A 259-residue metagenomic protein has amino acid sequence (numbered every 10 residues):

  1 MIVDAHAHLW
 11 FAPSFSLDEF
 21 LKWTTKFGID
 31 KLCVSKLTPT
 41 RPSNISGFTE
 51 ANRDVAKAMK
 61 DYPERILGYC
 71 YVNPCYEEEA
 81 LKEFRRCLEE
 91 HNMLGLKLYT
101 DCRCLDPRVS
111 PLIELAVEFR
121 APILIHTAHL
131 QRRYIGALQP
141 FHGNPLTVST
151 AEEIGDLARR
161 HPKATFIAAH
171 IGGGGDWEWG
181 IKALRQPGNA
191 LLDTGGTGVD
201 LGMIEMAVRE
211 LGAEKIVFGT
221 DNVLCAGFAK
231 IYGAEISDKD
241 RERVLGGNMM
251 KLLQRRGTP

Functional and structural regions predicted by a protein language model:
M1-H8, S16-K31, R85, M206 (+2 more regions): Mid-to-C-terminal alpha-helical segments outside catalytic/metal-binding sites
M1-P13, N52, A56-C70, R185-G188: Mobile, glycine- and charge-enriched loop segments and immediately flanking short secondary-structure elements within
I2-A5, C33-K36, Y69-Y71, K97 (+3 more regions): Active-site neighborhood of phospho(di)ester-bond hydrolases with catalytic His/Asp-centered motifs
H6, T24, V55, M59 (+8 more regions): Conserved, mostly hydrophobic/aromatic
A7, A12, E19-P42, I66-N73 (+1 more regions): Divalent metal-dependent hydrolysis catalytic cores, especially in the metallo-beta-lactamase
W10-P13, P39-P42, P74-E78, R103-C104 (+4 more regions): Active-site environment of divalent metal-dependent phosphoester hydrolases
S46-Y134: Active-site gating/metal-coordination segments in enzymes
L94-G95, V109-K215: Catalytic pocket-lining loop regions of alpha/beta-barrel enzymes, especially the amidohydrolase/enolase/GH5 lineages
